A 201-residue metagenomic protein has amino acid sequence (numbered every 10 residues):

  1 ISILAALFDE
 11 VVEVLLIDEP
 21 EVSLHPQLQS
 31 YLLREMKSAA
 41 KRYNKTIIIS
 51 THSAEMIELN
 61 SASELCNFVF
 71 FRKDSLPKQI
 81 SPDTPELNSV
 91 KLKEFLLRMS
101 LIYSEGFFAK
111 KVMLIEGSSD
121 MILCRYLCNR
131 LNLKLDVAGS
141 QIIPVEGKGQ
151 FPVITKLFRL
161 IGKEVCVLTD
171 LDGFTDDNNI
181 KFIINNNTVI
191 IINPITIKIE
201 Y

Functional and structural regions predicted by a protein language model:
I1-E105, M121-I122: Switch/communication elements of ASCE P-loop NTPase nucleotide-binding domains
E13-L15, K45, E55-A62, N88-E94 (+3 more regions): Noncatalytic linker/hinge segments flanking ATPase motor cores
R34-E35, N67-V69, N88-S89, L133-K134 (+2 more regions): Short, low-complexity, polar/charged sequence segments that are solvent-exposed and flexible
K41, K73, N129-L133, T188: Non-catalytic alpha-helical coupling and interface elements of nucleotide-dependent molecular machines and regulators
S75-K78, G149-F151, I199: A short acidic, often aromatic-flanked loop/helix-cap motif at beta-alpha or helix-coil junctions that lines enzyme
A109-I184: Conserved helicase/translocase motor-coupling segment
F174-Y201: Activity-critical C-terminal alpha-helical subdomain
